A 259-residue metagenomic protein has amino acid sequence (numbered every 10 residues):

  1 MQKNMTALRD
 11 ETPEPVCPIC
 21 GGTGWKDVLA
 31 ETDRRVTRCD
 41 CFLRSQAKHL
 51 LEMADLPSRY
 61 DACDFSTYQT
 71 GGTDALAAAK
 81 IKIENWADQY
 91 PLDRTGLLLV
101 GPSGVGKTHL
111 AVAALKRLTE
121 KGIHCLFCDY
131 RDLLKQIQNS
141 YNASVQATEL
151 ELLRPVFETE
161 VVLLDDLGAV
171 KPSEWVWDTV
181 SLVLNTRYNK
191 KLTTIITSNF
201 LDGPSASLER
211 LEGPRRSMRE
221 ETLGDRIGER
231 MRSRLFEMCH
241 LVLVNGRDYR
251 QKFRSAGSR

Functional and structural regions predicted by a protein language model:
M1-A78, R254-R259: A short, basic N-terminal segment
Q69-L97: Pre-Walker A (pre-P-loop) alpha-helix and adjacent loop at the N terminus of AAA/AAA+ ATPase modules, a conserved
D74-K80, T119-E158, E174: Short glycine-rich substrate-engagement loop in P-loop NTPases that contacts/grips substrate
D93-A111: Walker A/P-loop nucleotide-binding motif
H109-I123: P-loop NTPase Walker A phosphate-binding motif
I123-H124, E158-V161, K190-I196: Loop/turn-to-beta-strand initiation segments
L133-Q136, S140, A169-R259: Replace "adjacent to P-loop NTPase cores in ATP/GTP-dependent enzymes" with "adjacent to NTP-binding cores
